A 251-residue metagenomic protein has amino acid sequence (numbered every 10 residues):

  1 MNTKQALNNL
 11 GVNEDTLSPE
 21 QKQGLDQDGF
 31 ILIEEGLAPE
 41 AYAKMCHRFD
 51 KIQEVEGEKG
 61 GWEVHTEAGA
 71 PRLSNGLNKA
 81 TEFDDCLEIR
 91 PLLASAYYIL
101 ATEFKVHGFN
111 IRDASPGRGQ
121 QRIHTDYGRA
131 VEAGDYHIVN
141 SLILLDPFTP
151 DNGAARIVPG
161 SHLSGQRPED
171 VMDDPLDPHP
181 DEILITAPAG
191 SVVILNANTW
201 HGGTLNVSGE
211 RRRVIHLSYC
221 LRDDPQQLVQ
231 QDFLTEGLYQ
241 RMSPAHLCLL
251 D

Functional and structural regions predicted by a protein language model:
M1-D28, I33-R129, H246: Non-heme Fe(II)-dependent double-stranded beta-helix
N2-G11, C46, V55-E58, H65 (+2 more regions): Non-heme Fe(II)/2-oxoglutarate
A38-P39, I111-A114, G128, F148 (+3 more regions): Short, solvent-exposed loop/turn segments at secondary-structure junctions
G108-I111, S141-I143, I215-Y219: A structural signal for short, well-ordered beta-strand segments
R118-T186, D224-F233: Catalytic core of non-heme Fe(II) oxygenases with the double-stranded beta-helix
E182, A189, E210-V214: Active-site lining segments that contact anionic ligands and/or coordinate catalytic metals
T186-H201: Conserved metal-binding segment of the jelly-roll/cupin
